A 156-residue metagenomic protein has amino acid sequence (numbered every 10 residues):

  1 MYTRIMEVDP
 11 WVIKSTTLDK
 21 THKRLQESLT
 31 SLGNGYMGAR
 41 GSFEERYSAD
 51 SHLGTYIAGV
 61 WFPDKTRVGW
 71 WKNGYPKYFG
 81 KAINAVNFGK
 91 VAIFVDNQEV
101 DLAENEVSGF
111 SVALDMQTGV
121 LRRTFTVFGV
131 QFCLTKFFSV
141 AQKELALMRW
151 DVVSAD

Functional and structural regions predicted by a protein language model:
M1-D156: Terminal accessory carbohydrate-recognition/targeting modules of carbohydrate-active enzymes
